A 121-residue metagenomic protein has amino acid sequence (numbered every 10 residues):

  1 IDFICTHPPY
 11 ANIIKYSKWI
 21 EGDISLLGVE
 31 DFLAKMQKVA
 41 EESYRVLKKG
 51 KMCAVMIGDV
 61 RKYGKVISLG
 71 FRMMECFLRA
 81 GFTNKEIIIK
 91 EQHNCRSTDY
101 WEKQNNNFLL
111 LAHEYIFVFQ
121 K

Functional and structural regions predicted by a protein language model:
I1-K121: Class I S-adenosyl-L-methionine-dependent methyltransferase catalytic core
